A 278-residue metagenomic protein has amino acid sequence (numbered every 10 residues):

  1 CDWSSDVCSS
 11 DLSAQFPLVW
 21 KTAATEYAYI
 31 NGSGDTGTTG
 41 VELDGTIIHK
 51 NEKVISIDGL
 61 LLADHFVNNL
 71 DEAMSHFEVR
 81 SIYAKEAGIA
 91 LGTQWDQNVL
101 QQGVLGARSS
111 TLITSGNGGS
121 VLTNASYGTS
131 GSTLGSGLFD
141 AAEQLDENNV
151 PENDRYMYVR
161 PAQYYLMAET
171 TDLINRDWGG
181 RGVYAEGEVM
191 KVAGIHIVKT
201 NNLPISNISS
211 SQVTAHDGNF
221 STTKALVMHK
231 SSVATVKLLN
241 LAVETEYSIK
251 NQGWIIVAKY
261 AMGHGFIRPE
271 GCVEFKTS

Functional and structural regions predicted by a protein language model:
C1, V79-Y83, G179: Hydrophobic (often cysteine-bearing) scaffold residues that line and stabilize catalytic clefts of nucleotide/cofactor
C1-W3, V7-S9: Short, small-residue-biased leader/transition segments that mark boundaries at the very start of proteins
L12-A14, L18, A63-H65, S81 (+2 more regions): N-terminal, well-ordered alpha-helical segments
S13-E26, I30, T46, N51-S56 (+2 more regions): Sequence/fold signature of self-assembling virion shell proteins
Y29-T39: Short Gly/aromatic-enriched secondary-structure transition segments
D44, E52-S81, L138-T170: Structured, hydrophobic secondary-structure cores that serve as assembly/anchoring elements
L70-E147, E274-S278: Alpha-helical scaffold segments that mediate packing/assembly in large oligomeric complexes
Q102-V121, Y127, F139, E143-Q144 (+2 more regions): Internal, well-folded beta-alpha domain core
